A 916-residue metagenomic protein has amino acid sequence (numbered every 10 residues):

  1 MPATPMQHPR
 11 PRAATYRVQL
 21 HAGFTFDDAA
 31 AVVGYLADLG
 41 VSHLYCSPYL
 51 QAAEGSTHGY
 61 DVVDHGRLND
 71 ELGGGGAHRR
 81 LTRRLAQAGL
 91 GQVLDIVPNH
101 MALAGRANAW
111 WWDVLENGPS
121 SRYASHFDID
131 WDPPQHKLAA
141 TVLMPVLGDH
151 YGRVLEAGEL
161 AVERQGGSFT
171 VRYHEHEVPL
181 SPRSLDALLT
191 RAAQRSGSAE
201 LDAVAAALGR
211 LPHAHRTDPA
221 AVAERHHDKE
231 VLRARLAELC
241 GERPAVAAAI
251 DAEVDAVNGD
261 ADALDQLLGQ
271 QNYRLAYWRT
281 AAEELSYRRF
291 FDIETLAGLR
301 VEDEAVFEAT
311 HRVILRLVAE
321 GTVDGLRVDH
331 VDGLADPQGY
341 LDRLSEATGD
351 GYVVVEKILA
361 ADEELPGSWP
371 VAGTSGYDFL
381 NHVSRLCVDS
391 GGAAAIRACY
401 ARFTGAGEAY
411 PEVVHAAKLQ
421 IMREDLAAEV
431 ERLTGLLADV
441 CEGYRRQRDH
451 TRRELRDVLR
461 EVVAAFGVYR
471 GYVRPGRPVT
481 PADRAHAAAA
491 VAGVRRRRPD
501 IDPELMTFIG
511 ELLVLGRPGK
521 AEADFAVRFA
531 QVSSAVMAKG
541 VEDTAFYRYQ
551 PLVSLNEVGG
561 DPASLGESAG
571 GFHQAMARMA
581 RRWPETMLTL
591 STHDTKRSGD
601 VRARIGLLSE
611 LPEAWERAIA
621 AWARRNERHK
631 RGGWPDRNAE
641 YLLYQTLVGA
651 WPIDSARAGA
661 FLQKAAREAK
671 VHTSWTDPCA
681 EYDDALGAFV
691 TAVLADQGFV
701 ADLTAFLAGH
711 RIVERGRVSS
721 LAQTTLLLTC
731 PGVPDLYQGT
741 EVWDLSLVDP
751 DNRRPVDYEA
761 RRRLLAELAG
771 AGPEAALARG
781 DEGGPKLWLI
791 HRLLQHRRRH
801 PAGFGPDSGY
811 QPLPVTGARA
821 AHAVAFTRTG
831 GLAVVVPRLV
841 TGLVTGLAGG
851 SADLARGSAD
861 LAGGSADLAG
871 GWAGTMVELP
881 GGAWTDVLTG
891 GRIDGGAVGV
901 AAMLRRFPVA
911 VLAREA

Functional and structural regions predicted by a protein language model:
M1-E54, G66-E71, R79, R83-Q87 (+11 more regions): Carbohydrate-interacting/catalytic domains
S56-D64, H100-D130, S368-Y377, R753: Aromatic- and acidic-residue-enriched segments that line the glycan-binding/catalytic groove of carbohydrate-active
G75-V93, M101, G105, W112 (+2 more regions): Conserved, well-structured beta-alpha core segment at the onset of a catalytic domain
V93-L94, A102-A109, V114, R397-E412 (+2 more regions): N-terminal beta-alpha lobe that positions the nucleotide/phosphoryl donor in ATP/NTP-coupled carboxylate activation
N99, R327-L334, A778: Conserved short loop/turn motifs at secondary-structure junctions
G105-L180: Active-site region of glycoside hydrolase catalytic domains
G467: Active-site microenvironment for binding and transforming phosphate-containing groups
